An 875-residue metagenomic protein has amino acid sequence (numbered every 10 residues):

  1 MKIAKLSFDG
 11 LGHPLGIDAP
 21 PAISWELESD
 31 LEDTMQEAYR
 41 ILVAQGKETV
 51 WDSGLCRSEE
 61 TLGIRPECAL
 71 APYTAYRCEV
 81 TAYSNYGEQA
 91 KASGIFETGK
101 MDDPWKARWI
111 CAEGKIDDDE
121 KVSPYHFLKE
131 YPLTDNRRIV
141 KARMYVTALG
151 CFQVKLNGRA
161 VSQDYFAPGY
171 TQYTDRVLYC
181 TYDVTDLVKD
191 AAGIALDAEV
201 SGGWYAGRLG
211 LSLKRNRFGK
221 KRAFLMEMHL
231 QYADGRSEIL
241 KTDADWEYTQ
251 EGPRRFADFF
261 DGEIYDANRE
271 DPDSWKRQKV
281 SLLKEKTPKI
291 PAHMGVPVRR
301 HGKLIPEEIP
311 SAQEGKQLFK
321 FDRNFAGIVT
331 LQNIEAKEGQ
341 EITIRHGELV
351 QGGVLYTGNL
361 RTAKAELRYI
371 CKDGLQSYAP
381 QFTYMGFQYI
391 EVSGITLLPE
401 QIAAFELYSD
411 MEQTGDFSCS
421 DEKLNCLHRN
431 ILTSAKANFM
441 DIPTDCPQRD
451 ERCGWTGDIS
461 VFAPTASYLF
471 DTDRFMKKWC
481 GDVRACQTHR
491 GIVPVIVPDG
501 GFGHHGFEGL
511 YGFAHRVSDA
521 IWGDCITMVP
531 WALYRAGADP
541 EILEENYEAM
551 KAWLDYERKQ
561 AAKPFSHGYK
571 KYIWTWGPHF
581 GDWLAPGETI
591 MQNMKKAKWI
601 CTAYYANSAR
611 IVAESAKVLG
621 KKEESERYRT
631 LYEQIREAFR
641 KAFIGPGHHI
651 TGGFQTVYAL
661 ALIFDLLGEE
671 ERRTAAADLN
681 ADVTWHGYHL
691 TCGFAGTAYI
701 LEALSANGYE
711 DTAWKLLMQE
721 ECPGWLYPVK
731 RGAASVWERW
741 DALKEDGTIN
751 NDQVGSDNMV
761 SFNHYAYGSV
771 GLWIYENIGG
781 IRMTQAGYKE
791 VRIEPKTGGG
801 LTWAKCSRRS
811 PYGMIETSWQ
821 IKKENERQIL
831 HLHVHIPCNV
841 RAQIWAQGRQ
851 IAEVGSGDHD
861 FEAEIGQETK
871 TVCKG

Functional and structural regions predicted by a protein language model:
M1-R449, G457, R474-K477, R490 (+4 more regions): Extracellular/oxidizing-compartment recognition motifs
A142, V146, I328-H346, F382 (+5 more regions): Alpha-helical support elements that line or immediately flank enzyme active sites and cofactor-binding pockets
C151, D243-D245, T249, P399-N430 (+8 more regions): Active-site acid/base region of carbohydrate-active enzymes
F152, A160-Q163, V483, G500 (+5 more regions): Active/binding-pocket-proximal capping segment
L196, Y265-D266, D450-E451, T456 (+8 more regions): C-terminal capping/lid segments that line or modulate ligand- or cofactor-binding pockets
N216, K220-E227, I239-E270, S274 (+3 more regions): Non-catalytic C-terminal accessory modules of carbohydrate-active enzymes
P530, A606-A609, A613: Non-transmembrane amphipathic alpha-helical segments
